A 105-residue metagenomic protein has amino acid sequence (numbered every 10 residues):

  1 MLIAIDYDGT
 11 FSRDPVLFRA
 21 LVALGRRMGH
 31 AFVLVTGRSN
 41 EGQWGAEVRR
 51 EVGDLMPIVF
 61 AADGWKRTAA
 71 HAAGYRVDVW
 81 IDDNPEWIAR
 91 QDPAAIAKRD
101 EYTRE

Functional and structural regions predicted by a protein language model:
M1-I3, V77-D78: The start of beta-strands in P-loop NTPase/AAA+ ATPase cores
L2-R67: Alpha-helical substrate-recognition element adjacent to the catalytic core
Q43-E105: C-terminal cap/substrate-recognition subdomain and adjoining C-terminal extension of metal-dependent phosphatase-like
